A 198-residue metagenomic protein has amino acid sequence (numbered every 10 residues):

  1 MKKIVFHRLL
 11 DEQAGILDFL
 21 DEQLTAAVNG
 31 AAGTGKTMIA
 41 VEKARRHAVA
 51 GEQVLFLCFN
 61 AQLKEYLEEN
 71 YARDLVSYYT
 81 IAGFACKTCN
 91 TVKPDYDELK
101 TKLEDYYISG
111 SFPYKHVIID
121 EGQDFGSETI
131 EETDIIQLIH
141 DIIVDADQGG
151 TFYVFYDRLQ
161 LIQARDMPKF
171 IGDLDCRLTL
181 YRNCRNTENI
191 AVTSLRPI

Functional and structural regions predicted by a protein language model:
K2-T91, Y96, L103-E104, F112-I198: Conserved helicase motor core of SF1/SF2 NTP-dependent helicases
